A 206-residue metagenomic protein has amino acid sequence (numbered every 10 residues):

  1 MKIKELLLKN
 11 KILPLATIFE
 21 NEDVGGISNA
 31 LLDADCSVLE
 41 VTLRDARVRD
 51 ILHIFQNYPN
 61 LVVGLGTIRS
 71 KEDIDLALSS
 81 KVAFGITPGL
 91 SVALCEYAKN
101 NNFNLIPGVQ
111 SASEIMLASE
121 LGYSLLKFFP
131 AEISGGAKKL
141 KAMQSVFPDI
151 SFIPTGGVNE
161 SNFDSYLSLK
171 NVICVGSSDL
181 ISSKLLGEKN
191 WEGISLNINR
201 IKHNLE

Functional and structural regions predicted by a protein language model:
M1-A83, N100, E160, E188-E206: Conserved N-terminal beta1-alpha1 strand-loop-helix module at the mouth
T17-F19, L65-K71, T87-L90, P107-A112 (+2 more regions): Glycine-rich beta-to-alpha transition loops that act as phosphate-gripper elements at the mouths of alpha/beta enzyme
L32-S37, Y58-L61, L78-G85, K99-I106 (+3 more regions): Glycine-enriched alpha-helix->loop->beta-strand junction motifs that scaffold or abut catalytic
K71-S80, S113-L121, V158-I173: Catalytic cores of alpha/beta
D73-L76, L94-A98, M116-E120, G136-K139 (+1 more regions): Short, charged, surface-exposed secondary-structure boundary motifs
F84, P88-L94, K127-A137, N171-G193: Glycine-rich phosphate-binding active-site loops on the catalytic face of alpha/beta enzymes
A93-L125, F129-S134: Histidine/lysine/aspartate-rich catalytic loop segments that bind and position anionic ligands
S145-E206: Hydrophobic secondary-structure block in the mid-to-C-terminal portion of proteins
